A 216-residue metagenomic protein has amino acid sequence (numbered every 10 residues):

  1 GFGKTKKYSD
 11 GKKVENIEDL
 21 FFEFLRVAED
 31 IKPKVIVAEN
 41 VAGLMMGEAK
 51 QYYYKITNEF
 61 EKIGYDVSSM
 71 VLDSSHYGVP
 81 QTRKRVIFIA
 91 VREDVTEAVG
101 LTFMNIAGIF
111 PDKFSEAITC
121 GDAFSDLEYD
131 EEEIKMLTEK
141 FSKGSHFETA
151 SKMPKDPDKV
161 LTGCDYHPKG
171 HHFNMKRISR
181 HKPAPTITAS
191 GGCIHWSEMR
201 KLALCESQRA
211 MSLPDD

Functional and structural regions predicted by a protein language model:
G1-K4, L44-G47, G78-Q81, T96-A98 (+1 more regions): Short catalytic/ligand-binding loop motif for oxyanion handling, primarily in non-cytosolic enzymes, centered on
G1-K6, V35-V41, F88-A90, I187 (+1 more regions): Conserved proline-anchored active-site loop of SAM-dependent methyltransferases that bridges a beta-strand
K6-E15: Short glycine-enriched, charge-decorated loop/helix-capping segments at active-site entrances that position
S9-D10, K32, G64, S212: Glycine-centered helix-boundary capping/hinge motifs
N16-T82, V86-V91: Conserved Class I SAM-dependent methyltransferase catalytic core
E59-K62, R85-D216: S-adenosyl-L-methionine-dependent DNA methyltransferase catalytic core
